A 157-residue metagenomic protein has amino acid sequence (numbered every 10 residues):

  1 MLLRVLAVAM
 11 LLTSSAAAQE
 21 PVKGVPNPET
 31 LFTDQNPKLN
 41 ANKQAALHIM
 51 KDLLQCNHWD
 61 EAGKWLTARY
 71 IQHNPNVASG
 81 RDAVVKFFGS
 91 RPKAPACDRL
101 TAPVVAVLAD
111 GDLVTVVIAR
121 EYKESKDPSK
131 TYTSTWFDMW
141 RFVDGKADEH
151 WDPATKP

Functional and structural regions predicted by a protein language model:
M1-V8: Sec-dependent signal peptide recognition, specifically the positively charged N-region followed immediately by
T13-S15: N-terminal signal peptide c-region/cleavage motif recognized by signal peptidases
A18-D60, K64, A68: Short, low-complexity N-terminal intrinsically disordered segments enriched in polar/charged residues
W59-D110: A solvent-exposed, acidic/Ser-Thr-rich amphipathic alpha-helical stretch
K93-C97, Y122-Y132: Short, cysteine-centered beta-strand-loop-beta hairpins and adjacent loop/turn segments enriched in charged/polar
R99-A102, T131-F137: Short, surface-exposed coil-to-beta transition loops
G111-R120: A short hydrophobic beta-strand element
T135-P157: Short beta-strand edge/turn micro-motifs at domain boundaries
